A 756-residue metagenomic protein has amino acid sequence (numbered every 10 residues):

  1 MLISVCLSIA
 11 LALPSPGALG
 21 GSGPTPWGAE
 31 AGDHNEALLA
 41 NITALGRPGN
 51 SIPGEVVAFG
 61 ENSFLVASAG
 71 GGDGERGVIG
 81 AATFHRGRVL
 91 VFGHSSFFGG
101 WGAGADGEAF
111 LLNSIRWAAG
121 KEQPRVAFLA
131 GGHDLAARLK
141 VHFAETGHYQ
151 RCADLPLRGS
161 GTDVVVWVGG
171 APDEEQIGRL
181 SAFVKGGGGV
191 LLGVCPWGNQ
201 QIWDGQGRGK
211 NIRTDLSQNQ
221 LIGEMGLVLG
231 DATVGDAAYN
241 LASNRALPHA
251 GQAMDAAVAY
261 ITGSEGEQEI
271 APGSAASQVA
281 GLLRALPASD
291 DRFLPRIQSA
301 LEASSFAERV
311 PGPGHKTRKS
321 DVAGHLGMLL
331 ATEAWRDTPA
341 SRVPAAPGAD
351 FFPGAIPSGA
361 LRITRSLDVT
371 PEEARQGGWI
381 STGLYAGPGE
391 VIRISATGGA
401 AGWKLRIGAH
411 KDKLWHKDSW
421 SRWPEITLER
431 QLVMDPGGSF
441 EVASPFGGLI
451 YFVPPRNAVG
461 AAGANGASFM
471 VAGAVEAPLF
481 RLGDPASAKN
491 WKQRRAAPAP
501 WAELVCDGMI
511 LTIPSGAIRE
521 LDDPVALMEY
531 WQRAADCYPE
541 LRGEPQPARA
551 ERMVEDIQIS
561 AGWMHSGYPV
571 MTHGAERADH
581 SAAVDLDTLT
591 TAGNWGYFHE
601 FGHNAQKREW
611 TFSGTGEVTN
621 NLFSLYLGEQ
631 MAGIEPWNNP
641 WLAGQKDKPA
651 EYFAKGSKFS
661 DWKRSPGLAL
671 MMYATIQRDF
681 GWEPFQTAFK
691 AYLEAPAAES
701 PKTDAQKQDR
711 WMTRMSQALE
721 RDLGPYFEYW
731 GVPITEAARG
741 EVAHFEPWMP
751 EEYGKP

Functional and structural regions predicted by a protein language model:
G23-H85, G100, A137-A144, T162 (+2 more regions): Catalytic beta-strand/loop cores that center a nucleophilic Ser/Cys/Thr and support acyl-enzyme chemistry
A82-S96, E108-W117, R125-L129, P156-G207 (+1 more regions): Short alpha-beta junction capping motif
L139-G159, P436-G437: A short, well-structured beta->alpha microelement
V234-G235, N240-P347, W501, D507-G516 (+1 more regions): Activation corresponds to long, low-complexity, non-globular regions
Q252-R284, L511, K646-R739, P747: Active-site-proximal alpha-helical
S305, R309-A355, R362-I363, D704-P756: Beta/coil-rich, acidic/histidine-enriched accessory regions frequently appended to metallopeptidases
P339-A477: Beta-strand-enriched, solvent-exposed domains that form extended recognition/catalytic surfaces
N490-Q493, A497-G681: Catalytic cores of extracellular degradative/oxidative enzymes
